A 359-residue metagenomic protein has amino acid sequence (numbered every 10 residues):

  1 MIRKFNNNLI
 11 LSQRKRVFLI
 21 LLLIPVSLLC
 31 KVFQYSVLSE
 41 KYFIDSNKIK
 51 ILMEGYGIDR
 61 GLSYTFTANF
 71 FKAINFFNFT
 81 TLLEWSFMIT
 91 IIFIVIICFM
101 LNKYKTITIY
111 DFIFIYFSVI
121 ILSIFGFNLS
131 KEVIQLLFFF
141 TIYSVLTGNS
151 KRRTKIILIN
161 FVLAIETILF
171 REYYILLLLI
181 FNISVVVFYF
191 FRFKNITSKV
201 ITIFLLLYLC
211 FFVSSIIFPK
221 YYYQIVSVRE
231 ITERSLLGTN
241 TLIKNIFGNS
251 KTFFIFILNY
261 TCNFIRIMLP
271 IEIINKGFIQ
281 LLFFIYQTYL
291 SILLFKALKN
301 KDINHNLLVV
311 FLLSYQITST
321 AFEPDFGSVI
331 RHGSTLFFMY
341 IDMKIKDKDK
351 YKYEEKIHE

Functional and structural regions predicted by a protein language model:
M1-L11, S150-L158, I341-E359: A juxtamembrane structural motif centered on a specific transmembrane helix
V32-L62, I168, E172-N300: Alpha-helical transmembrane segments and terminal signal-anchor/GPI-anchor hydrophobic tails, characterized by long
F77-I94, I279-I285: Loop-to-helix entry region of an early transmembrane alpha helix in multi-pass inner-membrane enzymes
K103-T108, S150-T154, I274, F278 (+1 more regions): Membrane-interface helix-loop-helix junctions at transmembrane boundaries of multi-pass membrane enzymes, predominantly
L122-F125, I142-L146, I156-I183: Membrane-interface alpha helices of multi-pass inner-membrane proteins
F127-I134: Short acidic/glycine- and proline-prone juxtamembrane loop motifs at membrane-interface regions of multi-pass membrane
Q135-S150, M339-Y340: Specific aromatic-rich, kink-prone transmembrane helix
F138, S328-K346: Hydrophobic/aromatic-rich transmembrane helices and adjacent perimembrane loops
